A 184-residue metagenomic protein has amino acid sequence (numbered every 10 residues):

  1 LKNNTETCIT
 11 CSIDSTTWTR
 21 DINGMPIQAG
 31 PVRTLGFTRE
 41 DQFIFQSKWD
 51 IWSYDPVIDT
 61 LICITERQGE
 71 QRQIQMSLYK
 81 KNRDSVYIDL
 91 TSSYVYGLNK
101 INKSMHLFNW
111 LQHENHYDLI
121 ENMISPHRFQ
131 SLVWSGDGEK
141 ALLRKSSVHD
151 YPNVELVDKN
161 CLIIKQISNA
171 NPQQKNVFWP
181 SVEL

Functional and structural regions predicted by a protein language model:
L1, E6, I13-R20, M25-A29 (+5 more regions): A flexible loop/linker signature enriched in serine peptidases of the S9 family
N4-R20, L61-G69, D118-M123, I164-N171: Beta-propeller fold detector
D21-D41, M76-Y94: Signature of short aromatic-glycine-proline-rich micro-motifs recurring in repeat-based ectodomains
S47, P56, Q71-R72, Y87: Catalytic cores of secreted or luminal carbohydrate-active enzymes
P56-I62, N160: Short loop/turn segments immediately following beta-strands, especially the blade-tip and inter-blade linker loops
Q73-L90, Y94-L184: Non-catalytic accessory segments flanking enzyme active sites
